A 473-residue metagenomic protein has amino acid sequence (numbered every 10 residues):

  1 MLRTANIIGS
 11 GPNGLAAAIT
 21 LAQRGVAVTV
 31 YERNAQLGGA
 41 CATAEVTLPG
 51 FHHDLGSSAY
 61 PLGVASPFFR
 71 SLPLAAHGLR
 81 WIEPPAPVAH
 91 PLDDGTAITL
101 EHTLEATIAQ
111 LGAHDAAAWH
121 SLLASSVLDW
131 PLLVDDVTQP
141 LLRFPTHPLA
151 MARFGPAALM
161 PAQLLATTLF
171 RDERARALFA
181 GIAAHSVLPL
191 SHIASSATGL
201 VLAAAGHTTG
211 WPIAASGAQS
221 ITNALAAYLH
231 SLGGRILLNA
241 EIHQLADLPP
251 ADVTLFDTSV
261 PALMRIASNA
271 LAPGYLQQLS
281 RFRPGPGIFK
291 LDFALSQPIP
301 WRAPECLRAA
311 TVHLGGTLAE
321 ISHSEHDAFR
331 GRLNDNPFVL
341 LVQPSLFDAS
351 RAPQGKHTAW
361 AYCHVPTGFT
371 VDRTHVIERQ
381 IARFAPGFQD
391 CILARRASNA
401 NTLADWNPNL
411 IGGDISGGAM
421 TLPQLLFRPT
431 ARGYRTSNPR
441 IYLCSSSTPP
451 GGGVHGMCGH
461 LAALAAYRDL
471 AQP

Functional and structural regions predicted by a protein language model:
M1-N6, Q23-R24, P423-R428, A471: Extreme N-terminal leader/targeting segments of oxidoreductases
L2-L128, L132: N-terminal glycine-rich phosphate/pyrophosphate-binding loop and immediately adjacent elements
D93-I193: Rossmann-like flavin
D115, P298-I299, R332-D335, F369-P408: Flavin-binding catalytic cores
D172-P189, N336-L340, G387-P449: A glycine-rich dinucleotide-binding beta-alpha-beta segment and adjacent secondary-structure elements that constitute
G199-H243: Helical element adjacent to the flavin cofactor pocket in flavoenzyme catalytic cores
A240-A352: Mid-domain catalytic core of redox enzymes that form a hydrophobic substrate pocket/lid adjacent to a catalytic redox
C444-Y467: A conserved FAD-binding loop/helix module that cradles the flavin
